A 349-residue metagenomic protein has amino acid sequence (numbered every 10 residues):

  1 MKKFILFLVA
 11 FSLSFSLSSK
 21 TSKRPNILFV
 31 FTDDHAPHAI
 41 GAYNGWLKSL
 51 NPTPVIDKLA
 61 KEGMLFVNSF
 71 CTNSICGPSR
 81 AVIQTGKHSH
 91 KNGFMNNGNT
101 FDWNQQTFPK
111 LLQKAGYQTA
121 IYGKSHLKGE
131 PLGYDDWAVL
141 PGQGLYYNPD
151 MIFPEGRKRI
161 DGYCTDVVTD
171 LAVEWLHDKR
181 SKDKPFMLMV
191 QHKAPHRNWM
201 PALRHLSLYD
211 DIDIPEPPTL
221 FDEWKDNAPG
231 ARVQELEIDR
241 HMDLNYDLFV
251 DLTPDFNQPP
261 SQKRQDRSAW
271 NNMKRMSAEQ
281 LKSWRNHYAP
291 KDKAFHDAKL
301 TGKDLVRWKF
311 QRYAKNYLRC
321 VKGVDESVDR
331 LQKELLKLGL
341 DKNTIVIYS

Functional and structural regions predicted by a protein language model:
M1-K23: Bacterial Sec-dependent N-terminal signal peptides
L17-S349: Formylglycine-dependent sulfatase
